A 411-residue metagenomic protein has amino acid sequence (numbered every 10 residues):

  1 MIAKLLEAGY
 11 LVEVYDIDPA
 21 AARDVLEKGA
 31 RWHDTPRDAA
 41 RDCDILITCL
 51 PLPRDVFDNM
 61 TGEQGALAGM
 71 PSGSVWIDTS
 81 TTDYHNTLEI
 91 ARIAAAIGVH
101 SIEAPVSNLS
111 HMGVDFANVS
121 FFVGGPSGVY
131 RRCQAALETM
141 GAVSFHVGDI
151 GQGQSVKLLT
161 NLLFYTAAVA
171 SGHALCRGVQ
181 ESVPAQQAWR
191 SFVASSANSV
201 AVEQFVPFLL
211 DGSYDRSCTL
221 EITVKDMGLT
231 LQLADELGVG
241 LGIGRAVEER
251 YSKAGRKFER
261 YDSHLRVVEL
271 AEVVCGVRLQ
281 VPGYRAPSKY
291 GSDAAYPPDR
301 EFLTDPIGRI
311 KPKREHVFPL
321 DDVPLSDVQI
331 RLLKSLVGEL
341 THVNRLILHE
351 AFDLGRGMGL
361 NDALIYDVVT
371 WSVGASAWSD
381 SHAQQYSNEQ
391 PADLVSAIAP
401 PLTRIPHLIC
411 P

Functional and structural regions predicted by a protein language model:
M1-T48, S74, V143, K313-S326: NAD(P)+-binding Rossmann beta1-loop-alpha1 motif at the extreme N-terminus of oxidoreductases
V12, W32, H100-I102, S144 (+3 more regions): Hydrophobic beta-strand scaffold residues
P36-S101: Rossmann-fold NAD(P) dinucleotide-binding segment
T82-Y165, S288-G338: Rossmann-fold dinucleotide-binding core
Q152-V274, L325-C410: Helical "substrate-binding/catalytic lid" subdomain of Rossmann-like NAD(P)-dependent dehydrogenases/reductases
